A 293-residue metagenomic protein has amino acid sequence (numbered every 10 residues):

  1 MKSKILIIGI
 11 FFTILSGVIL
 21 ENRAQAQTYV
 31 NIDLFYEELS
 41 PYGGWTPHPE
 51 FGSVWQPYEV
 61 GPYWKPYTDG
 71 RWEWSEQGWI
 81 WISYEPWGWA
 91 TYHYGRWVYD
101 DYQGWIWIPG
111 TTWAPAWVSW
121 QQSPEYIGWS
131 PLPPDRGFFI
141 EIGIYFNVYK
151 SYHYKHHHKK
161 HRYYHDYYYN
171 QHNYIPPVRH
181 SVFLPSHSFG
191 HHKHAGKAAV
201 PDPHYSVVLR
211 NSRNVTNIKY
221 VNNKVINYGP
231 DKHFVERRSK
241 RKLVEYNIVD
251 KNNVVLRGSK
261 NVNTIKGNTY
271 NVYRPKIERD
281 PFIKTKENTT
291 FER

Functional and structural regions predicted by a protein language model:
M1-Q27, T290-R293: Classical secretory targeting signals
T28-E287: Low-complexity segments
